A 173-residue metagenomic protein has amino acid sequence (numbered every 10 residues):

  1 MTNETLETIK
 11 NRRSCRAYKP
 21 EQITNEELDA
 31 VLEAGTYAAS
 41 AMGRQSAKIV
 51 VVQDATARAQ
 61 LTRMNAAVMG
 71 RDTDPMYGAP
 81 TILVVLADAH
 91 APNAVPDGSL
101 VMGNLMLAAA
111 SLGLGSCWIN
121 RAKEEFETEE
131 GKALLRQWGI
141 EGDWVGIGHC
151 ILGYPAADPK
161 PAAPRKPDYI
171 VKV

Functional and structural regions predicted by a protein language model:
M1-V173: Acidic, surface-exposed loops and disordered segments
